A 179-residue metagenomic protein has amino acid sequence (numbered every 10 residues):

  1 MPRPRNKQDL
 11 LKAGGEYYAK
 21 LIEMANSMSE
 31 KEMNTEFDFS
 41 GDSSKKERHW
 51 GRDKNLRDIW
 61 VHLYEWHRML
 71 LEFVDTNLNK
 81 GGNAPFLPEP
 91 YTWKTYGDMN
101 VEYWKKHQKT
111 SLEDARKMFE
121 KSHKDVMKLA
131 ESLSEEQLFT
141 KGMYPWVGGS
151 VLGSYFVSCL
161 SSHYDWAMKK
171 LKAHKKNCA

Functional and structural regions predicted by a protein language model:
M1-N26: Extreme N-terminal tail/first-helix region
M1-P2, S43-E47, M99-H107: A short small-residue
P4-Q8, K109-R116, S154-V157: Active-site rim elements
A13-E16, K20, D114-D125, S162 (+1 more regions): A non-catalytic, amphipathic alpha-helix used as a structural packing/dimerization or gating element in enzyme scaffolds
E30-M33, F37: Polyanionic, low-complexity intrinsically disordered segments
F39-D98, M127, K141-A179: Short, contiguous alpha-helical
T92-F139: Acidic/histidine-rich alpha-helical segments that form the ligand environment of transition-metal centers
